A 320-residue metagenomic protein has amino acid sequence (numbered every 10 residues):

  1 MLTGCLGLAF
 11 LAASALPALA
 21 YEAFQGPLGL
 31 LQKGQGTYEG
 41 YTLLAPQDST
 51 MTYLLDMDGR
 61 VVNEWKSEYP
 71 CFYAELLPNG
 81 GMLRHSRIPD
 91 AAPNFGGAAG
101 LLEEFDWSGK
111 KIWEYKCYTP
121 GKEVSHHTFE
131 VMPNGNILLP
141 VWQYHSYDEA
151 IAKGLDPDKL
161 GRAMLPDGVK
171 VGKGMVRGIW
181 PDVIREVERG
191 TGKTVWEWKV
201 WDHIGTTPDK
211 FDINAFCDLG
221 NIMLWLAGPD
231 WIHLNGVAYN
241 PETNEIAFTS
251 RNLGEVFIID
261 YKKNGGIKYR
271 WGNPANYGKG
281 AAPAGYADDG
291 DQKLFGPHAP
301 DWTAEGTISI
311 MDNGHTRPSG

Functional and structural regions predicted by a protein language model:
T3-A18: Bacterial N-terminal signal peptides
L19-G320: Histidine-/acidic-rich catalytic cores in large beta-rich domains
